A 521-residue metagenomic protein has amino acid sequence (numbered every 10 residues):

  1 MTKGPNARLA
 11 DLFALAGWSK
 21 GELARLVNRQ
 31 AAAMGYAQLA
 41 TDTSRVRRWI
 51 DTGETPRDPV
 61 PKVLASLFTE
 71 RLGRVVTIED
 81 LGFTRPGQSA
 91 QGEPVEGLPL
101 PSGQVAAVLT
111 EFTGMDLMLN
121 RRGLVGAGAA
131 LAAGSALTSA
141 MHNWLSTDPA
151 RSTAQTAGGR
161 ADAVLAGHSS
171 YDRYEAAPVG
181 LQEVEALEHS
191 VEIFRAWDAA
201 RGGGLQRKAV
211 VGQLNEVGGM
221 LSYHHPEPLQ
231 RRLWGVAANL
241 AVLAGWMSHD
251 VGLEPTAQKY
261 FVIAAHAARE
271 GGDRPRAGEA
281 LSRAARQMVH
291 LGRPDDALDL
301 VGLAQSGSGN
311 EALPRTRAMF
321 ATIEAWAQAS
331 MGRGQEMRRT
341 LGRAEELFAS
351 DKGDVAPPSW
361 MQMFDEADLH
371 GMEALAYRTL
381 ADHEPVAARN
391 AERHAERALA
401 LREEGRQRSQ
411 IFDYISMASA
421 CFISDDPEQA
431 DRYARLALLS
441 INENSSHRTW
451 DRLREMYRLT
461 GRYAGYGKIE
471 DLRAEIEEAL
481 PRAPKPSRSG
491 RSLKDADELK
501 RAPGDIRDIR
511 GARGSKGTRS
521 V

Functional and structural regions predicted by a protein language model:
M1-L26, G35-G158, D451, L472-P481: Short amphipathic recognition helices of helix-turn-helix/homeodomain-type DNA-binding modules
L23-A31, L64, V217-G218, E345: Short, well-ordered amphipathic alpha-helices
N28-A32, T69, S222, A349: A general structural signal for alpha-helical elements within enzymatic catalytic domains
Q30-L39, K352-W360: Short, flexible, glycine-rich and Lys/Arg-enriched loop motifs at helix boundaries that contact anionic partners
G128-E185, G204-K208: Acidic, low-complexity proline/glycine-rich segments
S170-R513, G517-V521: Conserved binding/catalytic microenvironments
